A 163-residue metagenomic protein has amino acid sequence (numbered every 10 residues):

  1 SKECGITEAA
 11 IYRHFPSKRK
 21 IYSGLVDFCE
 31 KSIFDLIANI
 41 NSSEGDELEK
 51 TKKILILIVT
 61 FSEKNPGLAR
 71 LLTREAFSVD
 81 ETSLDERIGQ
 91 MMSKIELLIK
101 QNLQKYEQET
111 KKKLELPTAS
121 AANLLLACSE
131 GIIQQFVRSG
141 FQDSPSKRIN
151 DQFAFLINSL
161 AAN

Functional and structural regions predicted by a protein language model:
S1-K20: Helix-turn-helix
E3, K20-S43, E49-T60, L71 (+4 more regions): Alpha-helical structural segments
I6, T82, A127-G131: Hydrophobic transmembrane alpha-helices of multi-pass small-molecule transporters
S17-K20, D46, G67, P117 (+1 more regions): Residue-level recognition of oxygen-bearing side chains
F34, A38, S42-G45, R74-F77 (+4 more regions): Short, flexible helix-adjacent loops and helix caps
F34, A38, V59-E63, K100 (+4 more regions): Short amphipathic alpha-helical interface segments enriched in basic and hydrophobic/aromatic residues, used as
I56-E63, L71-S78, L156: Helix-loop "lid/cap" segments that line or gate small-molecule binding pockets
A69-R74, E107-F155, N163: Hydrophobic/aromatic-rich alpha-helical bundle segments in the mid-to-C-terminal region
